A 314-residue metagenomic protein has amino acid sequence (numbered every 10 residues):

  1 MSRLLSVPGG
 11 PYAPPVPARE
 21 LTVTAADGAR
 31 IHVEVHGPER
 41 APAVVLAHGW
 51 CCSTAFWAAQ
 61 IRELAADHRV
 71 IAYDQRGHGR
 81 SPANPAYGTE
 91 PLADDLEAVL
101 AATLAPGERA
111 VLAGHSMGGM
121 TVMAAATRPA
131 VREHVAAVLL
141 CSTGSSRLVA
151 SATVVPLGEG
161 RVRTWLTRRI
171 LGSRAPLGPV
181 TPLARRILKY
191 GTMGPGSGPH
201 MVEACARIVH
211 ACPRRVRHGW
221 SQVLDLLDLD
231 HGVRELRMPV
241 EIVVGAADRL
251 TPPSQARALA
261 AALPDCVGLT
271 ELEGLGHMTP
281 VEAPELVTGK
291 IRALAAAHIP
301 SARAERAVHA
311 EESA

Functional and structural regions predicted by a protein language model:
A29-A83, T89, A102: Conserved HGGG/HGGXW glycine-rich cap/lid loop of the alpha/beta-hydrolase fold
A93-R109: Conserved acidic catalytic loop of the alpha/beta-hydrolase fold
G114, G118, V122: Gly/Ala-rich beta-loop-alpha elbow adjacent to hydrolase catalytic centers
T127, V131-L171: Flexible "cap/lid" loop of the alpha/beta hydrolase fold
S146, S173-R234: Conserved alpha/beta-hydrolase catalytic His-Asp/Glu region
L236, I242-V244, D248: Short beta-strand/loop motif that positions the catalytic acidic residue of the alpha/beta-hydrolase fold
R249-Q255: Conserved alpha/beta-hydrolase "acid-adjacent" motif
L250, L269-G289: Catalytic histidine-centered segment of alpha/beta-hydrolase-like enzymes
